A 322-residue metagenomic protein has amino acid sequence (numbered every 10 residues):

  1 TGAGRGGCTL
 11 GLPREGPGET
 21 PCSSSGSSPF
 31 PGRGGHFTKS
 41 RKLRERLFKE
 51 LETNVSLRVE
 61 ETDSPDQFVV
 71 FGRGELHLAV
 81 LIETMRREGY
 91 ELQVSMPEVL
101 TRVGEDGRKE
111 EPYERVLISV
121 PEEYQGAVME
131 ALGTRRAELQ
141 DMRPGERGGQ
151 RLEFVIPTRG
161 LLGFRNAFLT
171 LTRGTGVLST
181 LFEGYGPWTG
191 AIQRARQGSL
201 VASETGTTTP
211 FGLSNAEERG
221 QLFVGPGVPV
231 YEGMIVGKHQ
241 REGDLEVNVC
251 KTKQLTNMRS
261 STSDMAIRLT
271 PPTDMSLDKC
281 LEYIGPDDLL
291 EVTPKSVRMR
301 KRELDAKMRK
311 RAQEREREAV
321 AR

Functional and structural regions predicted by a protein language model:
T1-R322: Accessory interaction regions appended to the cores of large information-processing enzymes
